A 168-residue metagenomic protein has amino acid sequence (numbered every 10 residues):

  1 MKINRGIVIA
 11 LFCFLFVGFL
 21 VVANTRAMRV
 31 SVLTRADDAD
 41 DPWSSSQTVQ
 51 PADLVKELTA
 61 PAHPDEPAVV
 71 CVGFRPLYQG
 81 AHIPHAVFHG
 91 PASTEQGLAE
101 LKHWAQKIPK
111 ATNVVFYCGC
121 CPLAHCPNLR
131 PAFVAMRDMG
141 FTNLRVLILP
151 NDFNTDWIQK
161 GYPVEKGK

Functional and structural regions predicted by a protein language model:
K2-G80, E165-K168: Flexible, polar/low-complexity N-terminal or interdomain linker segments that lie immediately upstream of folded
A39-S45, G90-P91, G119-L123: Second-shell loop/turn segments in exported
G73, Q96-A105: Alpha-helical scaffolding within the catalytic cores of extracellular/periplasmic polymer-degrading hydrolases
L77-P84, W157: Short loop/helix-cap segments at secondary-structure boundaries that form the rim of catalytic
H82-Q96: Acidic/glycine-enriched edge-of-secondary-structure segments
K102-N154: Catalytic cysteine-centered active loop of the rhodanese-like fold, especially the PTP/DSP P-loop
D156-K168: Active-site neighborhoods of enzymes that stabilize oxyanions during catalysis
